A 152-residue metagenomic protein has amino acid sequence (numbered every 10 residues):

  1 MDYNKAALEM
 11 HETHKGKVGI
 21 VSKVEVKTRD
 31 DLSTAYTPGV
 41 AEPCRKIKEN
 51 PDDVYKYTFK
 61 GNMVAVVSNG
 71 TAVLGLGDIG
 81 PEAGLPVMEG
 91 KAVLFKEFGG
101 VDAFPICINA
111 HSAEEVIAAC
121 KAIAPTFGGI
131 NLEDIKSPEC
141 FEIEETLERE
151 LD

Functional and structural regions predicted by a protein language model:
M1-L151: N-terminal ligand-binding/catalytic initiation module
